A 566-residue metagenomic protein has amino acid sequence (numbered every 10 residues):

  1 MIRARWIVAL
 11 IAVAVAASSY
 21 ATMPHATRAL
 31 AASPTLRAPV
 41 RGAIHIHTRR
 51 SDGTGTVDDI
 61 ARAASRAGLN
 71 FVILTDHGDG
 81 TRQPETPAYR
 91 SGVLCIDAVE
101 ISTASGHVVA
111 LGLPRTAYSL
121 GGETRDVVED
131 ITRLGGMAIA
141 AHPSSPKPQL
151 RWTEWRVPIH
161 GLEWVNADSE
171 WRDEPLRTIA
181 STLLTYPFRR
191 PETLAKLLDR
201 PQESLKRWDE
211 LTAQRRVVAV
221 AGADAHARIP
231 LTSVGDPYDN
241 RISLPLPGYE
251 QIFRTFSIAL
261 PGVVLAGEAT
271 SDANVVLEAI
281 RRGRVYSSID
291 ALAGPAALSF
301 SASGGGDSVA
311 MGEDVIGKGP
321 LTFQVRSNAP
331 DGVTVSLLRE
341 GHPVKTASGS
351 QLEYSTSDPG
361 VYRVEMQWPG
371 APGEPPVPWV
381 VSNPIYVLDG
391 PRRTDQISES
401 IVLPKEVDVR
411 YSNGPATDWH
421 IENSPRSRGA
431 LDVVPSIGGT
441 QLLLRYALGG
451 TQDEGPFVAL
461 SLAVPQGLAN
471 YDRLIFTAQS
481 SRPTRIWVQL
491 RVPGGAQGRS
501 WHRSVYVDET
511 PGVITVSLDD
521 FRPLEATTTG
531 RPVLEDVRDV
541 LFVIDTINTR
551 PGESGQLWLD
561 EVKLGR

Functional and structural regions predicted by a protein language model:
R3-P34, P39, Q214-A219, A223-V402: C-terminal functional module detector
L30-R189, L198-Q214, G222, E374 (+1 more regions): A metal-dependent hydrolase metal-coordination microenvironment
R50-G55, R172, T270-S271, I289 (+2 more regions): Short, solvent-exposed loop/turn elements at domain surfaces
G53-T56, H107, D173-P175, L231-S233 (+2 more regions): Short, solvent-exposed loop/turn and secondary-structure capping segments
S91, A104-G106, L134, P158 (+13 more regions): Residues that flank catalytic or metal-binding motifs in active/ligand-binding sites
A104, K147-Q149, E170-D173, A227-L231 (+2 more regions): Short catalytic/ligand-binding loop motif for oxyanion handling, primarily in non-cytosolic enzymes, centered on
P175-A195, V234-P247: Charged, glycine/proline-rich intrinsically disordered loops and linkers
Q396-R566: Beta-rich carbohydrate-recognition modules and glycan-binding surfaces
